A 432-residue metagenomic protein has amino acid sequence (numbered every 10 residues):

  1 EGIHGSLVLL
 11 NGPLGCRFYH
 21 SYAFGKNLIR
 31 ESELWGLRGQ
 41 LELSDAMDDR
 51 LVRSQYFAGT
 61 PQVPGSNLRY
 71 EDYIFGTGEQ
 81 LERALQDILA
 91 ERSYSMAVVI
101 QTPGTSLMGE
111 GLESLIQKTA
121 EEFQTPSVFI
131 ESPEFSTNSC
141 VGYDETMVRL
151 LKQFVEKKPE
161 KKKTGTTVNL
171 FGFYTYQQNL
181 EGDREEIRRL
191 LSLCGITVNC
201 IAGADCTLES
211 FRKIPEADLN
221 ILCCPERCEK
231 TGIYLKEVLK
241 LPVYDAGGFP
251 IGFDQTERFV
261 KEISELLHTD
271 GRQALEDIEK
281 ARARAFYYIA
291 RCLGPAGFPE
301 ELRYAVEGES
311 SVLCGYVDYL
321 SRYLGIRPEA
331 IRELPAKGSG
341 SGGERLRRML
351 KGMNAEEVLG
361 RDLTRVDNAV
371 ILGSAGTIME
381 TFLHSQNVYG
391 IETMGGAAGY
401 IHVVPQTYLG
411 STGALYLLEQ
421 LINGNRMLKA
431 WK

Functional and structural regions predicted by a protein language model:
E1-K432: An N-terminal assembly and electron-transfer interface module characteristic of large anaerobic redox and radical
